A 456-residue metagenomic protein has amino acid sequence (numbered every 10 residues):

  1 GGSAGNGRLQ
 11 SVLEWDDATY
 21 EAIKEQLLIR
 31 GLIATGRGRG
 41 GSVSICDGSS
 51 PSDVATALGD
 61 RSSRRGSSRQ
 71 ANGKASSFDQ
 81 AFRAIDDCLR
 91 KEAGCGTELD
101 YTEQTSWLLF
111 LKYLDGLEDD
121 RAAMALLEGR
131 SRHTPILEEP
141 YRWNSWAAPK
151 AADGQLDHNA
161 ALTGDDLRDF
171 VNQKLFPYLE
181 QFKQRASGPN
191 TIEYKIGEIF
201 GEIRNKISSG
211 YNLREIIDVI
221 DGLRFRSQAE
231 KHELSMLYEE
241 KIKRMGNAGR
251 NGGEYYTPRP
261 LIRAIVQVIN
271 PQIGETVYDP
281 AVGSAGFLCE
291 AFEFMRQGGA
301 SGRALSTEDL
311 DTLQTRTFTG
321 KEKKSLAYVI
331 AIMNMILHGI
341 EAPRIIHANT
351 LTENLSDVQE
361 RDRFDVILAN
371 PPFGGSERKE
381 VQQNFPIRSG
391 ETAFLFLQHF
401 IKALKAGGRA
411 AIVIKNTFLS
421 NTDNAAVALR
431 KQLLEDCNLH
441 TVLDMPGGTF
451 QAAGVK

Functional and structural regions predicted by a protein language model:
G2-V12: Short acidic, hydrophobic short linear motifs in intrinsically disordered regions
G5, R37-R61: Short, cationic-aromatic polyanion-contact patches
E14-I29: Short amphipathic alpha-helical interaction segments
L28-G38: A short, conserved structural fragment
T56-I273, R344-E353, D444-G448: Non-catalytic, mostly N-terminal accessory regions of nucleic-acid modification and defense proteins
G252-A369, G374-S376, V381, R388-G390 (+5 more regions): Conserved S-adenosyl-L-methionine
L404-A410: Short glycine-dipeptide loop
N438-K456: Class I S-adenosyl-L-methionine
